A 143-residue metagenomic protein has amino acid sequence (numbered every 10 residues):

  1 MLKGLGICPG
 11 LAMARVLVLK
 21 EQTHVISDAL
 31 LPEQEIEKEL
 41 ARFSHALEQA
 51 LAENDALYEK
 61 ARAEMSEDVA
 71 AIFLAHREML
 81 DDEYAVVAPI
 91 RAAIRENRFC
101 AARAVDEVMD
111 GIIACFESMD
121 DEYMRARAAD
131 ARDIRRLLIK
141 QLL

Functional and structural regions predicted by a protein language model:
M1-L143: Non-catalytic, soluble scaffold/interaction modules
